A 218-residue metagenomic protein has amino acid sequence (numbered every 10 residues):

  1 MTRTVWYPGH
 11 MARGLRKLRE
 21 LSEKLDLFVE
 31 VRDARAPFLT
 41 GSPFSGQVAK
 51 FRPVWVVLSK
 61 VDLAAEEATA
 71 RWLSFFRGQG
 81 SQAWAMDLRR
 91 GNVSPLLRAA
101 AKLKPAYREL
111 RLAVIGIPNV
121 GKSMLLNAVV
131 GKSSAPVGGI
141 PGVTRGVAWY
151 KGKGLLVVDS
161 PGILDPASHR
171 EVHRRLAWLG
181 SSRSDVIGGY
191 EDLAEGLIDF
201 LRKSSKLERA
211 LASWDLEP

Functional and structural regions predicted by a protein language model:
M1-F28, A34-V54, V61, E67 (+2 more regions): Helix-rich effector regions associated with P-loop NTPase G domains
W55, D62-P118, G131-S134: Canonical P-loop GTPase G-domain recognition
P118-N119, P161: A short acidic Gly-Thr/Ser loop motif
K122: Conserved lysine of the Walker
